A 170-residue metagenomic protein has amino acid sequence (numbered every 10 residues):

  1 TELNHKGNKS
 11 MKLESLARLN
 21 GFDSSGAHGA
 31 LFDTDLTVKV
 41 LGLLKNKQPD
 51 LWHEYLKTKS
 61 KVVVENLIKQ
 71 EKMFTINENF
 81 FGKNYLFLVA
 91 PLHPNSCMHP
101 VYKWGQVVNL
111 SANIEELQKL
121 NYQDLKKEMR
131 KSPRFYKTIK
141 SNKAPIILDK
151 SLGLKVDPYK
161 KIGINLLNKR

Functional and structural regions predicted by a protein language model:
T1-R170: DEDD superfamily 3′-5′ metal-dependent exonuclease/proofreading module
